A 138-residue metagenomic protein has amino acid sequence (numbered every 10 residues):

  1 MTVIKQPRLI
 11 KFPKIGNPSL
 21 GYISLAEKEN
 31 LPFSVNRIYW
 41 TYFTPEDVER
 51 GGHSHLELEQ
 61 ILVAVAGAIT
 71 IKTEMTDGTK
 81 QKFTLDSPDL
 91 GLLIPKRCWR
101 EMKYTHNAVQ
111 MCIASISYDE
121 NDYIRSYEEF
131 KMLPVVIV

Functional and structural regions predicted by a protein language model:
M1-L90, I116-E128, L133-V138: Non-catalytic, conserved peripheral segments adjacent to functional cores
L85-T105: Conserved metal-binding segment of the jelly-roll/cupin
M102-N121: C-terminal structural segments of small proteins and small subunits
